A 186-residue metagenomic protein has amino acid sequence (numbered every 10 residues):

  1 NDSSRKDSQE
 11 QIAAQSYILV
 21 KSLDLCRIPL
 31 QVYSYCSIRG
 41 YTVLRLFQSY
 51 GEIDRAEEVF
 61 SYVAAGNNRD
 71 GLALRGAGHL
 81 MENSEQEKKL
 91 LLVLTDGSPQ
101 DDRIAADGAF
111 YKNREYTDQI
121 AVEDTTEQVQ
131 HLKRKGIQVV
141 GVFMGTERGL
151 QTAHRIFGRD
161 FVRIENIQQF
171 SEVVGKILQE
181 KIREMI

Functional and structural regions predicted by a protein language model:
D2-I186: Acidic, glycine-rich A-domain
